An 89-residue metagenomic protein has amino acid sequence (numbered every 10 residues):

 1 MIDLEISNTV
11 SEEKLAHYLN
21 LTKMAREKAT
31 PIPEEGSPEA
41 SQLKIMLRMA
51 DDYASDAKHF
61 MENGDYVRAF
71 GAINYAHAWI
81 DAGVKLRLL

Functional and structural regions predicted by a protein language model:
M1-L89: Long, charged/polar, soluble alpha-helical segments
